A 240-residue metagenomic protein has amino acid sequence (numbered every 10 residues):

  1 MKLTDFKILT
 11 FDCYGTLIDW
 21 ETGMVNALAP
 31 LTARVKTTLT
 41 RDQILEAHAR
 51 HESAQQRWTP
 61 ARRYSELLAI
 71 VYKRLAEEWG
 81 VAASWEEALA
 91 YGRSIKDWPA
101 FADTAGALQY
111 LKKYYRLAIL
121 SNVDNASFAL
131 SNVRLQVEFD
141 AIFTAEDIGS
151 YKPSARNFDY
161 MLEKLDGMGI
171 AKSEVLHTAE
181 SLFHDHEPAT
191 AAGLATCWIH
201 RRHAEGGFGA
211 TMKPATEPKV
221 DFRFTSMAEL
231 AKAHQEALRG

Functional and structural regions predicted by a protein language model:
M1-L9, T37, A83, A105 (+2 more regions): Asp-based, Mg2+/Mn2+-dependent phosphohydrolase catalytic module
L3-A102, K113: N-terminal helical cap/lid subdomain that shapes the substrate entry/recognition surface in HAD-like hydrolases
